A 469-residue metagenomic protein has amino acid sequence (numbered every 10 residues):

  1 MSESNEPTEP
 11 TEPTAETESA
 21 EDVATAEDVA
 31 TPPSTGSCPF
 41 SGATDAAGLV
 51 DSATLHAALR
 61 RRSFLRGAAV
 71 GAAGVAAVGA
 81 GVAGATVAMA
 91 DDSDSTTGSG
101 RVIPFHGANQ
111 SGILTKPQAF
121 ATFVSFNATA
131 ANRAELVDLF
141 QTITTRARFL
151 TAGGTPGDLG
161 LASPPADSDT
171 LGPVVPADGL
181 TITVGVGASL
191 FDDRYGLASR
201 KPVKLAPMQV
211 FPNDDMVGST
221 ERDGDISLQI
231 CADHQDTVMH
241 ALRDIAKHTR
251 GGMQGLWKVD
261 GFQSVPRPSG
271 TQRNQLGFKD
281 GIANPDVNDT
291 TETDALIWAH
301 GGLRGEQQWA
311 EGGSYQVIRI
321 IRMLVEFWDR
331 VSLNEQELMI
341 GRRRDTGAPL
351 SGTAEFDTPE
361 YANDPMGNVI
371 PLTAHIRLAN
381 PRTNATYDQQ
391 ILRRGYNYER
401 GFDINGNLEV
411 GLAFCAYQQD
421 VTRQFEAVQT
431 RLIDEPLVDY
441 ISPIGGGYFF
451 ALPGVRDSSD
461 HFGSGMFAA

Functional and structural regions predicted by a protein language model:
M1-L59: N-terminal secretory signal peptides
C38-G42, T54, A58, S63-A83 (+1 more regions): Long, histidine/aromatic-enriched segments associated with O2/redox biology
